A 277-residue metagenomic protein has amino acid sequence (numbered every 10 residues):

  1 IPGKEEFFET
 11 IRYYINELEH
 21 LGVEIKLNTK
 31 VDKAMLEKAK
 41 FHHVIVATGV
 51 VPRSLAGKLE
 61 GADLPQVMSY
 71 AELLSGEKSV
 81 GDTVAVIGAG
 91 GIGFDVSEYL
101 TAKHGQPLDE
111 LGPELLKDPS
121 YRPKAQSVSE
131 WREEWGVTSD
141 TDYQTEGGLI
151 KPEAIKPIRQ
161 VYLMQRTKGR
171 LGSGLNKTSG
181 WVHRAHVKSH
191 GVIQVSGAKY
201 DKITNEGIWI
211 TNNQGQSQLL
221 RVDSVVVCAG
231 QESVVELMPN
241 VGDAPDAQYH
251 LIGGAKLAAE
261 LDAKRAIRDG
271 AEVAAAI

Functional and structural regions predicted by a protein language model:
I1, K58-L59: Short acidic, glycine/proline-rich loop/turn micro-motifs
I1-F41, G172-A198: N-terminal Rossmann-like dinucleotide/flavin-binding domain of flavoprotein oxidoreductases that bind FAD/FMN
K26-E37, A47-G57, D63-L175, I203 (+1 more regions): Rossmann-like dinucleotide/flavin-binding elements
G197-N205: Short catalytic/ligand-gating loop segments at beta-alpha or beta-beta junctions within enzyme catalytic domains
